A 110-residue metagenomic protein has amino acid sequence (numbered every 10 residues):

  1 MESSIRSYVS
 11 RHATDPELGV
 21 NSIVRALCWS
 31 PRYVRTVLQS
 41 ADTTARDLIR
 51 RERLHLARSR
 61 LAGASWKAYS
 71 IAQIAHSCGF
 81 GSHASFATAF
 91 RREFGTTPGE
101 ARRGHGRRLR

Functional and structural regions predicted by a protein language model:
M1-A45, W66-S77: DNA-binding recognition helix and immediately preceding turn/loop of helix-turn-helix/winged-helix domains
L38-L56, R60-L61, A89, E93-R107: Alpha-helical DNA-contacting segments of helix-turn-helix folds
A64-R103: Sequence-specific DNA-binding recognition helix
